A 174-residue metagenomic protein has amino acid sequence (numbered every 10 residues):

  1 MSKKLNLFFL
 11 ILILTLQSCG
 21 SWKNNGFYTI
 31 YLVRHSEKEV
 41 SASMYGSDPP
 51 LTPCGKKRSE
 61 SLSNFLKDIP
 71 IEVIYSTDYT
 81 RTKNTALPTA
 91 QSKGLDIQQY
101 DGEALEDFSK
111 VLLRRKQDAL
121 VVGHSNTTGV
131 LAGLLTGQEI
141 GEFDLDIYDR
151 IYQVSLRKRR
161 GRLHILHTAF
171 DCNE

Functional and structural regions predicted by a protein language model:
K3-L10: Sec-dependent signal peptide recognition, specifically the positively charged N-region followed immediately by
L10-I11, Y28: A generic hydrophobic-helix recognition signal that picks specific residues within alpha-helical hydrophobic
L12-I13, I165: Residue-level signal for mature regions of secreted extracellular proteins and peptides
L16-S18: C-terminal motif of bacterial Sec signal peptides marking the signal peptidase cleavage site
W22, G26-L112, K116, T128-L131 (+1 more regions): Active-site-proximal alpha-helix that buttresses catalytic centers in soluble enzyme cores
